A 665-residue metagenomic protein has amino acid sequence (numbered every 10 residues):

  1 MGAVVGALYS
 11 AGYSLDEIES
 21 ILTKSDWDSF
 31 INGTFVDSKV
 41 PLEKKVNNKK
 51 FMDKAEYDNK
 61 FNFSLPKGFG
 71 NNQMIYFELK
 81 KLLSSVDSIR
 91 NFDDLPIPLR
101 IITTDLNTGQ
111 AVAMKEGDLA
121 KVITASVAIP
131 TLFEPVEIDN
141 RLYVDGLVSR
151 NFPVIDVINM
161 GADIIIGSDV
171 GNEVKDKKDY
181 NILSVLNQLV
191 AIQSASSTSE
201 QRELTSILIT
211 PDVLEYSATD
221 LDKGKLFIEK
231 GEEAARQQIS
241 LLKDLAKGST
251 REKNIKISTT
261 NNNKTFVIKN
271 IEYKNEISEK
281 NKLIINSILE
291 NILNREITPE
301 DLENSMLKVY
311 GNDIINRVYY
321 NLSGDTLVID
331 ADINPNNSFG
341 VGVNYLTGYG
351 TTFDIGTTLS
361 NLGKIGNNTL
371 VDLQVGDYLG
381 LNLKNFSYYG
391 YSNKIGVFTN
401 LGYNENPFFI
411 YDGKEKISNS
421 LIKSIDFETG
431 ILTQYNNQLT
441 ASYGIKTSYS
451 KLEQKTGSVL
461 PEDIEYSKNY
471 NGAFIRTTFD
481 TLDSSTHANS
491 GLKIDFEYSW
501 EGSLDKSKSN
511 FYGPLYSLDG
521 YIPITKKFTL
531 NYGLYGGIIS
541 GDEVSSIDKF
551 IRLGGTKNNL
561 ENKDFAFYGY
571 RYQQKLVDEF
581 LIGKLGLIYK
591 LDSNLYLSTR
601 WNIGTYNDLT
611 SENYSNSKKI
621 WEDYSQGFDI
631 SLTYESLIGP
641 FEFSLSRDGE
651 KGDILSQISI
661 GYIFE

Functional and structural regions predicted by a protein language model:
M1, L8-L307, G311-D325, I333-P335: Patatin-like phospholipase
G2, G109, D145, V157 (+14 more regions): Buried hydrophobic packing residues in well-ordered domains
D105-N107, T525, Y634-I638, G649-K651: A generic beta-sheet turn/junction motif
Y180, F409-G413, K451-G457, K506-K508 (+3 more regions): Outer-membrane beta-barrel and related beta-rich outer-membrane complex signature in Gram-negative bacteria
K253, S598, G661-E665: Flexible, glycine-rich linker and terminal segments associated with outer-membrane beta-barrel/transport systems
E300, G311, R317-I475, F479-L482 (+3 more regions): Gram-negative/organellar outer-membrane beta-barrel architecture
Y319, S338-V343, F474-L591, T599: C-terminal outer-membrane beta-barrel translocator/porin domains of Gram-negative envelope proteins and their
S450-Q454, S458-D463, S467-N471, I522-L530 (+4 more regions): Outer-membrane beta-barrel transmembrane domain signature
